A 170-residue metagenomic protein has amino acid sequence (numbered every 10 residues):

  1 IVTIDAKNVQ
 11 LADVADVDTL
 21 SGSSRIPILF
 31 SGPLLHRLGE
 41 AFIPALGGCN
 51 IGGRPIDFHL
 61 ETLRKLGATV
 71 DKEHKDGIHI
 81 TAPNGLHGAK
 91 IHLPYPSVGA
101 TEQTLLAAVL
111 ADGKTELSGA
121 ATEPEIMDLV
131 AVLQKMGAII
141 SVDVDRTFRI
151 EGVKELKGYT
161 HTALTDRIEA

Functional and structural regions predicted by a protein language model:
I1-A170: Structural preference for solvent-exposed beta-strand-turn elements and adjacent flexible terminal/loop segments within
